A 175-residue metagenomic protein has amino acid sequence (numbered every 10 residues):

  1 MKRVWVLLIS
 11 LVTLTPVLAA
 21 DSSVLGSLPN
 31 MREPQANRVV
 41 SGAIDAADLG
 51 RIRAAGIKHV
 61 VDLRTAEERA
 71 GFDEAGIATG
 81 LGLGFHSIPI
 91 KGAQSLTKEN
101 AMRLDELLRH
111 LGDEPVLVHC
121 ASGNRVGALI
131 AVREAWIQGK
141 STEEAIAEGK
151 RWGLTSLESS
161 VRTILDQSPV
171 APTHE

Functional and structural regions predicted by a protein language model:
M1-V4: Positively charged n-region of N-terminal signal peptides that target proteins for export
V6-P16: Bacterial N-terminal signal peptides
V17-V116, A131-E175: Cys-dependent protein tyrosine phosphatase-like superfamily
V116-G127: A phosphate-binding catalytic loop at a beta-strand-loop-alpha-helix junction that coordinates phosphoryl groups
